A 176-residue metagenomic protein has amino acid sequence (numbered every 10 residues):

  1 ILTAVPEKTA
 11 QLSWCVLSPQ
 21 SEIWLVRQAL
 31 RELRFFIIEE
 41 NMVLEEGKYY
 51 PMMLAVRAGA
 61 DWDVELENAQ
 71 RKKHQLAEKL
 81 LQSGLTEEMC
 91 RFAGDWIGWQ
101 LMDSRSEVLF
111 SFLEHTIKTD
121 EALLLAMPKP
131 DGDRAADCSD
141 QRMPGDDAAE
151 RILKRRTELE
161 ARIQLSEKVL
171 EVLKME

Functional and structural regions predicted by a protein language model:
L2-E176: Class I S-adenosyl-L-methionine
